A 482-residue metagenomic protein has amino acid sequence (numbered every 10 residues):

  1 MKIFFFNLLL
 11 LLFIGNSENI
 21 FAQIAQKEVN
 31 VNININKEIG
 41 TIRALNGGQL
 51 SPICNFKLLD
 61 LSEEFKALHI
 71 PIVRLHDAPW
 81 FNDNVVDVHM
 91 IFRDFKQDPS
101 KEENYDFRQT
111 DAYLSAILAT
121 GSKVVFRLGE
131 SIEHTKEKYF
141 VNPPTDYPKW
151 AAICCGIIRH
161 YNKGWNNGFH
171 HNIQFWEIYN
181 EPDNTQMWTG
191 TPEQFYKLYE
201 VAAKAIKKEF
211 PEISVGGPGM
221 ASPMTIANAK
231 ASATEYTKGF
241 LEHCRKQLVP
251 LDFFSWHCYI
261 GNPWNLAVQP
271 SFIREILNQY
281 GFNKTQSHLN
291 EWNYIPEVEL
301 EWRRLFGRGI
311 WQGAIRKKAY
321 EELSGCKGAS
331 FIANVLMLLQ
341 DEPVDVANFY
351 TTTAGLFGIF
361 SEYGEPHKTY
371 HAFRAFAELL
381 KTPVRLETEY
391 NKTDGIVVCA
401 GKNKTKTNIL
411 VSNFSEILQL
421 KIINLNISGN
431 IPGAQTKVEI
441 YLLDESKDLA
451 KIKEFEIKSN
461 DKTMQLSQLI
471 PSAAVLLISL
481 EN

Functional and structural regions predicted by a protein language model:
N7-N16: Bacterial N-terminal signal peptides
I20-I70: Mature N-terminal, pre-catalytic/accessory segment of carbohydrate-active enzymes
G48, I117, I157, W176 (+9 more regions): Conserved, mostly hydrophobic/aromatic
L59, P192-I332, E342: Noncatalytic carbohydrate-binding groove/subsite architecture in carbohydrate-active enzymes
L68-P263: Substrate-binding cleft and catalytic face of glycoside hydrolase catalytic domains, especially the flexible beta-alpha
N293-T405: Aromatic/acidic polysaccharide-binding cleft in carbohydrate-active enzymes
K392-T436, I440-K447, P471-L477: Carbohydrate-binding surface patches
E456-N482: C-terminal beta-strand-rich structural cap/linker in extracellular carbohydrate-active enzymes
